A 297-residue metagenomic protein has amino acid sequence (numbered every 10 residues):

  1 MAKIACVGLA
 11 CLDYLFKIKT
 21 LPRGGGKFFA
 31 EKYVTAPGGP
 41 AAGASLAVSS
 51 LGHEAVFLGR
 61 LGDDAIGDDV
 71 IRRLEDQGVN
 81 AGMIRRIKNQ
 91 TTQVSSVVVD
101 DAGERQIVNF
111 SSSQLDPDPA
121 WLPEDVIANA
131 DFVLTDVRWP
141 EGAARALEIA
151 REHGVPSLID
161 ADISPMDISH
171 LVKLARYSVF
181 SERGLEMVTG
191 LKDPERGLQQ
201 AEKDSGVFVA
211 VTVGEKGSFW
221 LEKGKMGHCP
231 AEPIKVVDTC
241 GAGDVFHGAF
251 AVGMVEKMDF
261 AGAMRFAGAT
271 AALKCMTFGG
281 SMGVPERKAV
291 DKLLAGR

Functional and structural regions predicted by a protein language model:
M1-R60, A65-D69, D76: Glycine-rich phosphate/adenosyl-contacting loop at the front of the ribokinase-like
I4, P194-R297: Conserved phosphate-binding/catalytic region of the ribokinase-like
S49, R151, V255: Gly/Ala-rich phosphate-binding loop of Rossmann-like dinucleotide-binding domains, activating on the conserved
R60, R85-I87, V97-F132, V137: Conserved phosphate-binding/catalytic loop of the ribokinase/pfkB sugar-kinase fold
A65-Q77, S95-V98, G103: Active-site-proximal loop->helix
E75-N89: A glycine-rich helix N-cap at a beta->alpha junction
A144-H228, K235: Conserved phosphate/ATP/ADP-binding segment of small-molecule kinases
